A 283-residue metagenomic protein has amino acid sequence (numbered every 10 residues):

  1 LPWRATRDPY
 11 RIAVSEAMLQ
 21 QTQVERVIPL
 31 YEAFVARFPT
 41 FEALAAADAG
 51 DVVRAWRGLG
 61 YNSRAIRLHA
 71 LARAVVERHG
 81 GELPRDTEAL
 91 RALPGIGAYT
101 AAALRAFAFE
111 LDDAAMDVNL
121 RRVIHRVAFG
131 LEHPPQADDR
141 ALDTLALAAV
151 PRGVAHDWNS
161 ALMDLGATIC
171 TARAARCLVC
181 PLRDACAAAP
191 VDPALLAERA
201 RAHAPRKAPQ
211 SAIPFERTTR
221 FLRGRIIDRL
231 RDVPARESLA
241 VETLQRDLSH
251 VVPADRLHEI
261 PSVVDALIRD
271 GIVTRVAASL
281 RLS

Functional and structural regions predicted by a protein language model:
L1-F221, R231-L239, L248-L257, A278: Catalytic cores of DNA base-excision repair glycosylases
L104, V263-A266, R281-S283: Residues in the recognition helix of alpha-helical DNA-binding motifs
R223-I227: Hydrophobic residues on short alpha-helical segments
L244-R246, S283: Peripheral (non-transmembrane) domains and long loops of multi-pass membrane proteins
V252-I268: Short amphipathic alpha-helical interaction segments
I268-L280: A short, conserved structural fragment
